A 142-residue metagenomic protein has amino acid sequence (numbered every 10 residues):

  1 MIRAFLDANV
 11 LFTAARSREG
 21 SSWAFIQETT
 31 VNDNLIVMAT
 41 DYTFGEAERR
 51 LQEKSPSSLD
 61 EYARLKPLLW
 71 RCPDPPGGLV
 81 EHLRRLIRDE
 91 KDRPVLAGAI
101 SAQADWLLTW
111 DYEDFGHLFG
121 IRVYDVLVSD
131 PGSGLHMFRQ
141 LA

Functional and structural regions predicted by a protein language model:
M1-A39: Short, well-structured N-terminal submotif of metal-dependent ribonuclease cores
A15-R16, L51, F119: Short, flexible helix/strand-to-coil boundary loops that buttress conserved ligand/catalytic motifs in alpha/beta
S21-A24, P56, Y124-V126: Glycine-rich, phosphate-binding/catalytic loops in enzymes
E28-H82: PIN-domain endoribonuclease scaffold, especially VapC-family toxins
D41, W110-Y112: Short secondary-structure boundary segments
R71-W110: Active-site neighborhoods of divalent-metal-dependent phosphate/nucleic-acid chemistry enzymes
R85-L86, I100, Y112-A142: Acidic, PIN/NYN-like endoribonuclease modules and their adjacent C-terminal/linker elements
